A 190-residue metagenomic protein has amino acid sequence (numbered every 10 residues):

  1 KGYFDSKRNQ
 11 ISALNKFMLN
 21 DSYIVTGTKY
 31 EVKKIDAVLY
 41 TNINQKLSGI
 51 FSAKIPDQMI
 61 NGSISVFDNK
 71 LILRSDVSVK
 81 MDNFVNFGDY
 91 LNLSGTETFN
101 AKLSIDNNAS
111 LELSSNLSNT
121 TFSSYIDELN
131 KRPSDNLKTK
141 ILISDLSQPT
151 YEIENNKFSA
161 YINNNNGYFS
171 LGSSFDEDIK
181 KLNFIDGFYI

Functional and structural regions predicted by a protein language model:
K1, N9, A13, L19-E112 (+1 more regions): Interface amphipathic segments
